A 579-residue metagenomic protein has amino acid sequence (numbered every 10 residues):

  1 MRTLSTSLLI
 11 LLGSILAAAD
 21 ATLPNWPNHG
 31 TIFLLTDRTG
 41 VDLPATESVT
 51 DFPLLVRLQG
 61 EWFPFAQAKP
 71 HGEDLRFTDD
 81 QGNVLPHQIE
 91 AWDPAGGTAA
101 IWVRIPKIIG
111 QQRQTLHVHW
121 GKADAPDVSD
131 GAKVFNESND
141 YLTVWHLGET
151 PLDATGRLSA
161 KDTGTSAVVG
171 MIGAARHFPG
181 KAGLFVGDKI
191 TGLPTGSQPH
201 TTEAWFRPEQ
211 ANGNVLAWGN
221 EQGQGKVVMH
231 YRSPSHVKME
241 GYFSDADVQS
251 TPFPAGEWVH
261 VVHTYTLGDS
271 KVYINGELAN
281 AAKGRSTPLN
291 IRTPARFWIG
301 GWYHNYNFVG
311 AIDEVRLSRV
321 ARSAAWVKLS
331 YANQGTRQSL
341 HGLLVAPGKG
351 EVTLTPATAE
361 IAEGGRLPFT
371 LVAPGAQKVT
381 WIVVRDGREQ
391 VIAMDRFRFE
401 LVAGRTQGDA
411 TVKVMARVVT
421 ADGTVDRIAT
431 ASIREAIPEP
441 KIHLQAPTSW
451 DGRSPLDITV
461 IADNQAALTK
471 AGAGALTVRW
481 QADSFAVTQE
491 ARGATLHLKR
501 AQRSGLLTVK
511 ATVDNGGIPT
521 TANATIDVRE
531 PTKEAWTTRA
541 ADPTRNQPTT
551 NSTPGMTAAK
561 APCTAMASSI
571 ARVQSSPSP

Functional and structural regions predicted by a protein language model:
A19-E149, S330-G335, A346: Alpha-mannosidase-like glycoside hydrolase catalytic domains involved in N-glycan trimming, generalizing to other
I105, G131-N136, S166, H177-T201 (+3 more regions): Short surface loop/edge beta-strand patches of beta-sandwich-type extracellular domains that form ligand-contact sites
D124-A182, E221, K328-T353, V402: Extracytoplasmic low-complexity segments
P151-T155, K181-K238, D269-S270, Y306 (+1 more regions): Extracellular glycan-recognition modules
P234-V237, A282-A311: Flexible glycan-contacting loops in extracellular carbohydrate-active proteins
K238-H260: Short, aromatic/His-centered strand-loop micro-motif at the edge of beta-sheets
E257-K271: Localized edge beta-strand/strand-to-loop motifs within extracellular or lumenal beta-rich domains
V383-E400, Q481-H497: Surface-exposed, flexible coil segments in extracellular/virion-facing regions
